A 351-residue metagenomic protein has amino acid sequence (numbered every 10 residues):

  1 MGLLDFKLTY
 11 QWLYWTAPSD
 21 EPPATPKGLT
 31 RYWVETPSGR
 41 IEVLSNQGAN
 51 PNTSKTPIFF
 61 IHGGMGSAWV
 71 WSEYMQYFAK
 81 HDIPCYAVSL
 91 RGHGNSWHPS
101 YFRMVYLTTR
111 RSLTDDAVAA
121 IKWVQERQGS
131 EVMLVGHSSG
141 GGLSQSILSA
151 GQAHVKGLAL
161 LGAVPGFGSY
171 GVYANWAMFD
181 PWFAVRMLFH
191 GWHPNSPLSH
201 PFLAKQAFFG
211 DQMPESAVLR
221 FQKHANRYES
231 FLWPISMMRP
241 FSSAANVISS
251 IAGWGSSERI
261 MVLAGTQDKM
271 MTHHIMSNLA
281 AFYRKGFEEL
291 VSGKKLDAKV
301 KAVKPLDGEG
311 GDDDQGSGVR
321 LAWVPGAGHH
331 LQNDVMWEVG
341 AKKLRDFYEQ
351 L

Functional and structural regions predicted by a protein language model:
M1-E35, I41-N50: An N-terminal hydrophobic leader/cap segment in hydrolases
K55, G63-S67, S138-S139, T266: Active-site glycine-rich loops that stabilize anionic/oxyanionic intermediates across multiple enzyme folds
A68, M75-Y101: Conserved alpha/beta-hydrolase
T114-E131: Conserved acidic catalytic loop of the alpha/beta-hydrolase fold
L158-G191, S236-R239: Flexible "cap/lid" loop of the alpha/beta hydrolase fold
V262-A264, D268: Short beta-strand/loop motif that positions the catalytic acidic residue of the alpha/beta-hydrolase fold
K269-N278, F287: Conserved alpha/beta-hydrolase "acid-adjacent" motif
R284-L351: Catalytic active-site module of serine/aspartate enzymes centered on a nucleophile-bearing elbow/loop
